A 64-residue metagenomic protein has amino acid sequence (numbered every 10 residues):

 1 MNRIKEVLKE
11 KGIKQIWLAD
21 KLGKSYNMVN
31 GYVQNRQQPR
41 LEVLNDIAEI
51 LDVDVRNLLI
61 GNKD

Functional and structural regions predicted by a protein language model:
M1-K14: A short, Lys/Arg-rich alpha-helix, primarily the initiator
L8, V33, L51, L59-N62: DNA major-groove recognition helix of helix-turn-helix
Q15, Y26, L41-L44: Helix-turn-helix DNA-binding elements, focusing on the entry/boundary residues of the two helices that contact DNA
W17, M28, N57: Residues in the helix-turn-helix
K24-Q38: Recognition helix of helix-turn-helix/homeodomain-like DNA-binding domains that insert into the DNA major groove
E42-N57: DNA major-groove recognition helix of helix-turn-helix/homeodomain DNA-binding modules
